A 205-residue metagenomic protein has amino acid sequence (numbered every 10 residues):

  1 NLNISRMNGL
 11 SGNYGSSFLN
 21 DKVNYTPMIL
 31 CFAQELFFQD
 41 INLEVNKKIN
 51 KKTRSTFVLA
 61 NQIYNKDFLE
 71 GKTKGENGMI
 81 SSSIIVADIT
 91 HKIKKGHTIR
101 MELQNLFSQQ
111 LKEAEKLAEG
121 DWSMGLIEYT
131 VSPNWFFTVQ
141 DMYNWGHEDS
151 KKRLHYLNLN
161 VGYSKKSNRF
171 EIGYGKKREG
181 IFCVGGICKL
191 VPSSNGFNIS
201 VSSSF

Functional and structural regions predicted by a protein language model:
N1-F205: Exposed, low-structure sequence patches enriched in small/polar residues
